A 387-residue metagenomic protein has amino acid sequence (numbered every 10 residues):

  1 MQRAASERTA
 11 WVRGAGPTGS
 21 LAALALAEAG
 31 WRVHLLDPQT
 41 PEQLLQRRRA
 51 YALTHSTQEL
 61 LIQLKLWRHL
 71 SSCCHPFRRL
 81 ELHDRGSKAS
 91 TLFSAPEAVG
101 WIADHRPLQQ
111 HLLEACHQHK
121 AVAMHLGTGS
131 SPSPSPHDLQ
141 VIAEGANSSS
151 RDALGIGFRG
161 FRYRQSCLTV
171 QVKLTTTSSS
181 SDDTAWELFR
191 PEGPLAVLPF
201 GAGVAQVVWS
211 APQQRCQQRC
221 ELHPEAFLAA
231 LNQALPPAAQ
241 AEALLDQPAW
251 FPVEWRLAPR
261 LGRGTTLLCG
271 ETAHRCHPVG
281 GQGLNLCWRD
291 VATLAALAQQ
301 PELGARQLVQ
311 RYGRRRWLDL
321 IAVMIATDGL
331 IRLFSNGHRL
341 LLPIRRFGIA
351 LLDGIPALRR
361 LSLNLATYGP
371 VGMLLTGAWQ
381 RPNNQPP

Functional and structural regions predicted by a protein language model:
Q2-R3, E7-W11, A15-R78: Glycine-rich FAD cofactor-binding loop and adjacent beta-loop-alpha segment at the N-terminus of flavoprotein
R3, A296-P387: C-terminal helical "tail/cap" subdomain of flavin- and related membrane-associated enzymes
R3-S6, E59-Q63, W67-L154, R159-Q171: Conserved N-terminal helical subregion
R13, L36, A143, G270-E271 (+1 more regions): Active-site flanking residues adjacent to catalytic metal/cofactor-binding acidic residues
H137-P248, V253: Conserved FAD-binding catalytic core of PHBH/FMO-like flavoproteins
C220-R306: FAD/FMN-dependent oxidoreductases across multiple families
